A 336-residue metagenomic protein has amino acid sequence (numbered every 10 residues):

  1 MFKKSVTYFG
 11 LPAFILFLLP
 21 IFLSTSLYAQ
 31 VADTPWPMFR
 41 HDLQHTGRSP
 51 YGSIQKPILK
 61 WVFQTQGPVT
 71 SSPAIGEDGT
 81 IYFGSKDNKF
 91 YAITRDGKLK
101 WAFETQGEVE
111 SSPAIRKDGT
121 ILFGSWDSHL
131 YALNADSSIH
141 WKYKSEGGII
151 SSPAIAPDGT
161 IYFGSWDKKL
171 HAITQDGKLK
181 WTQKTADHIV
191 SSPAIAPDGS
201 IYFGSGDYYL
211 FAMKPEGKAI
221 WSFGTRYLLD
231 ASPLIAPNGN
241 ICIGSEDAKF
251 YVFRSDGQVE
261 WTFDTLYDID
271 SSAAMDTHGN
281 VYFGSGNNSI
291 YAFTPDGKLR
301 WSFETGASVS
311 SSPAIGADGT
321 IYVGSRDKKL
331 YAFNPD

Functional and structural regions predicted by a protein language model:
F2-I15: Bacterial N-terminal signal peptides that target proteins for export
F2-S5, I21, G239: Mature extracytoplasmic/luminal segments of secretory-pathway proteins
P12-S24: Bacterial N-terminal signal peptides
T25-A29: Sec/Tat signal peptide C-region and signal peptidase I cleavage site
Q30-D336: Extracytoplasmic/lumenal domain signature
